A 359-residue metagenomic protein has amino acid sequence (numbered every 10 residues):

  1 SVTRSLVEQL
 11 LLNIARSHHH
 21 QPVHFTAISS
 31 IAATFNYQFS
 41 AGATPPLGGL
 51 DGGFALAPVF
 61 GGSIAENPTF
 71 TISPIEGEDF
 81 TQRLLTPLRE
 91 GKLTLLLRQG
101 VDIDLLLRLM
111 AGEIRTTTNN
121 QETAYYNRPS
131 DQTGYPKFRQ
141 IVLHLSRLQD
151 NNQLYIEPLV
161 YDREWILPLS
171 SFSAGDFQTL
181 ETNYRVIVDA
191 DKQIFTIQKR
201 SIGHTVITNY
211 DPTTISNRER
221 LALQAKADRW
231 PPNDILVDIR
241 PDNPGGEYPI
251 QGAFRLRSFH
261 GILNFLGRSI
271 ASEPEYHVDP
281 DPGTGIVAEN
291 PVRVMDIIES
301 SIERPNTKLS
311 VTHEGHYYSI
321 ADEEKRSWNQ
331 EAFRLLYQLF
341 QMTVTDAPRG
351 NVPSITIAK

Functional and structural regions predicted by a protein language model:
S1-K359: N-terminal amphipathic/basic membrane-interacting segments and domains, especially the gasdermin N-terminal
